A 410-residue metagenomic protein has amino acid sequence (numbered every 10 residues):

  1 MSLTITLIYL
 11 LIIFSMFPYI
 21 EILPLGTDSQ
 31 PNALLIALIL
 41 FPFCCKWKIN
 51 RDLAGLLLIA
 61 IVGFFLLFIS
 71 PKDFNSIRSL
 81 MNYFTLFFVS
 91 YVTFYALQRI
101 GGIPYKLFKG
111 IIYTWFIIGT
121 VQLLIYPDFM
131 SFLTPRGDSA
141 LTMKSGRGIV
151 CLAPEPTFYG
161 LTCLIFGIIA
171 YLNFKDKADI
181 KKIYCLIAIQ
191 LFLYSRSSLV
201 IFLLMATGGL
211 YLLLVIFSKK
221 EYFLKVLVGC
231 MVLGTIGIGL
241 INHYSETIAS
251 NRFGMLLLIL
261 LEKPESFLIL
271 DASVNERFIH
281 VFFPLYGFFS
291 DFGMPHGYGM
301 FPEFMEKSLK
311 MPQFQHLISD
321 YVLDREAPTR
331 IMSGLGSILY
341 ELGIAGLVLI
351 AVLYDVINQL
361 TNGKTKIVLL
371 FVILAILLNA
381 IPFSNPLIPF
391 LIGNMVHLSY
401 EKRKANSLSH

Functional and structural regions predicted by a protein language model:
M1-E262, F283-L285, F289, Y321-S409: Hydrophobic transmembrane helix bundles of membrane-integrated enzymes that assemble and modify cell-envelope
S266-L342: Long extracytoplasmic/lumenal interhelical loops at the membrane interface of multi-pass membrane proteins
